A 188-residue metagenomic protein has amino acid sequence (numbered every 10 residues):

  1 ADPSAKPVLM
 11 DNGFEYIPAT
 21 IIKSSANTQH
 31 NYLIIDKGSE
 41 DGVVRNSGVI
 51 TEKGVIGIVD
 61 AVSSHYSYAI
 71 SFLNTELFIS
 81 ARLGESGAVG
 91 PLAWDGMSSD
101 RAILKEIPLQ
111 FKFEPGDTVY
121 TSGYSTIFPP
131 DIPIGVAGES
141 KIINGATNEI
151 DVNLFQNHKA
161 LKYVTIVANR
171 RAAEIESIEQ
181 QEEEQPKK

Functional and structural regions predicted by a protein language model:
D2-K188: A secondary-structure micro-motif
